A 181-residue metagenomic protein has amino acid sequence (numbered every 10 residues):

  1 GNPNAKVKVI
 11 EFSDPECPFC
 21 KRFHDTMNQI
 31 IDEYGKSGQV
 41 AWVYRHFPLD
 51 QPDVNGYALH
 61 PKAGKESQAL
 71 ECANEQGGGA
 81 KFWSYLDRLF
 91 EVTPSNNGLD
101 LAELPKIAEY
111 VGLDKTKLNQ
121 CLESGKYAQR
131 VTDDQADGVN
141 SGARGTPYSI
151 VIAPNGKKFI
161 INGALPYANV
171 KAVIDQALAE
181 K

Functional and structural regions predicted by a protein language model:
G1-P3: Short, flexible hinge/linker loops that cap or flank conserved catalytic cores
A5, I10, P15-E109, S141-R144: Structural alpha/beta surface segment adjacent to cysteine/selenocysteine redox centers across thiol/disulfide enzymes
F12, D25, I31-E33, A102-K181: C-terminal cap of thioredoxin/glutaredoxin-like
